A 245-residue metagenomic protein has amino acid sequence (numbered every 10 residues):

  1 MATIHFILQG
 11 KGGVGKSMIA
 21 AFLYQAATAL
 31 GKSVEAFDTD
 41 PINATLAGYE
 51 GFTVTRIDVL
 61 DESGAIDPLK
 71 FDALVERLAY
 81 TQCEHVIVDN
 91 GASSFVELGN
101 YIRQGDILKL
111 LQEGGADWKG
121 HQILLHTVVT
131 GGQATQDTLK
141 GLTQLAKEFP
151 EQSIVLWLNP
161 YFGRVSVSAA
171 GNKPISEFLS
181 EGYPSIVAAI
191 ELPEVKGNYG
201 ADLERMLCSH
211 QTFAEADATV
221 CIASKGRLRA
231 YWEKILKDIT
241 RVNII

Functional and structural regions predicted by a protein language model:
M1-A27: Walker A (P-loop) phosphate-binding motif
A2-F6, A29-L98, G105: Nucleotide-state-sensitive switch-loop elements of NTP-binding domains
Q9, N90, T127-V129: Short glycine-centered, acidic/aromatic-flanked micro-motifs in structured strand/loop junctions that mark active-site
I19, K70-A73, D137-G141: Well-ordered alpha-helical segments embedded in enzymatic catalytic cores
A26, R77, G141-L145: A generic secondary-structure signal
S94-A201: Conserved catalytic-core segment of NTP-binding enzymes
D202-I245: NTP-binding/hydrolysis catalytic cores, primarily Walker-type P-loop NTPases
